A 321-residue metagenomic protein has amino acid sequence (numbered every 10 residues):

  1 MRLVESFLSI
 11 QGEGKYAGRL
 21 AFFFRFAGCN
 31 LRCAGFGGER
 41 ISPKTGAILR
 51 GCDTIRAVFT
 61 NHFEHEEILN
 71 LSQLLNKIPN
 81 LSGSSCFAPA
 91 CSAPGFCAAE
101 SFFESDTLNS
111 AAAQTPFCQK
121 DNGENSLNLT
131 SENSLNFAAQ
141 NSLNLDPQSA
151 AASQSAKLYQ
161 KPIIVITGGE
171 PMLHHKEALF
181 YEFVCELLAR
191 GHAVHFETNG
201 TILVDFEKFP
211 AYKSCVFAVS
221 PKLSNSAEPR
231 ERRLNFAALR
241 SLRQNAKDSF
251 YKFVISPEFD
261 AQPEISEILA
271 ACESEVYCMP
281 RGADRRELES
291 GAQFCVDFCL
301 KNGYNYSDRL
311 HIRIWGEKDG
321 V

Functional and structural regions predicted by a protein language model:
M1, G35-G123, N128-T130, N136-K213: Conserved Radical SAM active-site core
M1-G51: N-terminal pre-triad scaffold of radical SAM enzymes
Y16, F63-H65, P229-E231: Short, solvent-exposed loop/turn segments at secondary-structure boundaries
F23, V165, K252: Short aromatic/hydrophobic contact patches that present stacked aromatics for nucleic-acid/ligand binding
Y159-P162, M172-V321: Conserved AdoMet/S-adenosylmethionine-binding subsite of the radical SAM
